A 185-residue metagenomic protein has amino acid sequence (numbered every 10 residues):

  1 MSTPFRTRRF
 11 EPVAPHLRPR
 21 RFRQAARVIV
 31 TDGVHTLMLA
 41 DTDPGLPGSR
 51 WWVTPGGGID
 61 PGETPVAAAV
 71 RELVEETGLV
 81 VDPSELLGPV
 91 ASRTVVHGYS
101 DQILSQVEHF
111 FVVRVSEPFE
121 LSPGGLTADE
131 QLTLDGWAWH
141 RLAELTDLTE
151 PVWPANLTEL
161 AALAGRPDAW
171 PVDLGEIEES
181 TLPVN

Functional and structural regions predicted by a protein language model:
S2-I29: Acidic, metal-coordinating catalytic segment for phosphate/diphosphate chemistry, firing primarily on the Nudix
R9-R18, H97-D101, G125-L126: Short, P/G- and charge-enriched loop/turn segments at secondary-structure junctions
R18-R20, G48-W51, D101-V107, D129-L134: A generic structural micro-feature
V30, V112-R114, A138-R141: Short, well-ordered beta-strand micro-motif
H35-E76: Conserved Nudix-box catalytic region and its N-terminal flanking loop in Nudix hydrolases and closely related
V80-A91: A short coil-to-beta-strand element that immediately follows conserved catalytic motifs
R93-G124: Active-site-adjacent beta-strand/loop module that shapes the phosphate/pyrophosphate-binding cleft
P118-N185: Nudix hydrolase/Nudix homology domain
